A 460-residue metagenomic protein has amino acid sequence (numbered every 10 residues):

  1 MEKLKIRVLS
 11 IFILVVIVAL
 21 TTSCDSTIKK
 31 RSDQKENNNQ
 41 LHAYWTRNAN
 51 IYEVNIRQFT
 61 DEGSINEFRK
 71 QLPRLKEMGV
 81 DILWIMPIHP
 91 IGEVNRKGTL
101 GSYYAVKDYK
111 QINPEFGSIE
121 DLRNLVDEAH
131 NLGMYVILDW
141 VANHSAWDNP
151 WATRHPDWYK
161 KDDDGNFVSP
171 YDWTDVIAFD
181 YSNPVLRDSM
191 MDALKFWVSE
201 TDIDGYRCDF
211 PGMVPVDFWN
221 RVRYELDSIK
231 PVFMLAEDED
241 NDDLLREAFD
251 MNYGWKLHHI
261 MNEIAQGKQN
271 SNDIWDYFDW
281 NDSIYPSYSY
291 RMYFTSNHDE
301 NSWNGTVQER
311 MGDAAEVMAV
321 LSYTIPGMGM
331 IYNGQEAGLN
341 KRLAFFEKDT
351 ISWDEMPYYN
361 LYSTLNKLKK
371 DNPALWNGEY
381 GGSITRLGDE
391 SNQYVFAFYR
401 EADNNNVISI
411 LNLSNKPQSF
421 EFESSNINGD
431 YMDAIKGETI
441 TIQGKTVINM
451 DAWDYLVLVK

Functional and structural regions predicted by a protein language model:
E2-S10: Bacterial N-terminal signal peptides that target proteins for export
L20-S23: C-terminal motif of bacterial Sec signal peptides marking the signal peptidase cleavage site
I28, E36-I51, N55-I82, P87-T201 (+3 more regions): Substrate-binding/active-site clefts of carbohydrate-active enzymes
K29-N39, S199, D209-R291, G312 (+7 more regions): Active-site-proximal helices and loops of the catalytic beta/alpha 8
P286-R310: Active-site clefts of carbohydrate-active enzymes
M330-A337: Short acidic/histidine-rich active-site segments
I410-S414: Asparagine-centered strand-capping/turn motif at beta-strand->loop junctions
I442-K460: C-terminal beta-strand-rich structural cap/linker in extracellular carbohydrate-active enzymes
